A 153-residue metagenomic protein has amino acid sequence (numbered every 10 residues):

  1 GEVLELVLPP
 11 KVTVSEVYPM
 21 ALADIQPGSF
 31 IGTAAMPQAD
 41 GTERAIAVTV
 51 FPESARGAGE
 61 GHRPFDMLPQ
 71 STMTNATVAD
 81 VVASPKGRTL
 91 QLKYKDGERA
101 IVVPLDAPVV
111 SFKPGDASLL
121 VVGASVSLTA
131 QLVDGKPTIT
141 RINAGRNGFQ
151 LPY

Functional and structural regions predicted by a protein language model:
G1-Y153: Short, flexible, surface-exposed loop segments at domain boundaries
